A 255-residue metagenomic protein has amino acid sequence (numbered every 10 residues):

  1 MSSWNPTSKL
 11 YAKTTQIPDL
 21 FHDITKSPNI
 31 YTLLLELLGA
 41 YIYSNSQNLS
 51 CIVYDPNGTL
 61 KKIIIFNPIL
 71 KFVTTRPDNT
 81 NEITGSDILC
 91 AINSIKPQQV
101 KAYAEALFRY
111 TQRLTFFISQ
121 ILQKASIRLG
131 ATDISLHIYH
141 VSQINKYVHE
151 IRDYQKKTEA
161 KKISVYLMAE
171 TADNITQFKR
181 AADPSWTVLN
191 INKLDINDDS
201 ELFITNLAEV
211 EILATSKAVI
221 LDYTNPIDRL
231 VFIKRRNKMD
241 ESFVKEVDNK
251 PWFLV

Functional and structural regions predicted by a protein language model:
M1-I151, K157: Secretory-pathway glycan-assembly enzymes, especially type II membrane glycosyltransferases that use nucleotide-sugar
I42-C51, R152-S164, R180-N190, K238-S242: Structural alpha-beta junctions
Y54-P56, H137-I138, Y166-T171, I220-T224: Short His-Asn-centered micro-motif
D55-K62, T171-D173, N249-W252: Short beta-alpha junction loops
K61-V73, D173-S185, L230-R235: Short, aromatic/basic amphipathic alpha-helical patches
K161-V165, S216-V219: Short active-site oxyanion
S185-S216: Donor nucleotide-activated moiety binding/catalytic core segment of transferases that use nucleotide-activated donors
N206-P251: A donor-sugar binding/catalytic signature common to diverse glycosyltransferases and related nucleotide-sugar
